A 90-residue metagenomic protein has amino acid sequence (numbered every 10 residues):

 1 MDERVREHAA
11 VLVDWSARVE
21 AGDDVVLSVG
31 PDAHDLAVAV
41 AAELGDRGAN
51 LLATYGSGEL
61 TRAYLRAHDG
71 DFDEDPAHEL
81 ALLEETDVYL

Functional and structural regions predicted by a protein language model:
M1-L90: Active-site bordering "gate/hinge" segments that shape substrate access to catalytic or cofactor-binding pockets
